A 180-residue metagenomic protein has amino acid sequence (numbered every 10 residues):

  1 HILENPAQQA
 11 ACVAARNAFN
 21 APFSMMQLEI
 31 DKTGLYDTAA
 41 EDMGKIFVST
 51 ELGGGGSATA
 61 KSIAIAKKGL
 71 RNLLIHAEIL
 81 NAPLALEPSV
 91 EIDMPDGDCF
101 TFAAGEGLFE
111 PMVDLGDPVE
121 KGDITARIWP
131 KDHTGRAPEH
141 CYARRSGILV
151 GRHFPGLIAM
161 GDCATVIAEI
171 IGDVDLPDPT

Functional and structural regions predicted by a protein language model:
H1-T180: Structured catalytic-domain cores with a bias toward divalent-metal coordination
